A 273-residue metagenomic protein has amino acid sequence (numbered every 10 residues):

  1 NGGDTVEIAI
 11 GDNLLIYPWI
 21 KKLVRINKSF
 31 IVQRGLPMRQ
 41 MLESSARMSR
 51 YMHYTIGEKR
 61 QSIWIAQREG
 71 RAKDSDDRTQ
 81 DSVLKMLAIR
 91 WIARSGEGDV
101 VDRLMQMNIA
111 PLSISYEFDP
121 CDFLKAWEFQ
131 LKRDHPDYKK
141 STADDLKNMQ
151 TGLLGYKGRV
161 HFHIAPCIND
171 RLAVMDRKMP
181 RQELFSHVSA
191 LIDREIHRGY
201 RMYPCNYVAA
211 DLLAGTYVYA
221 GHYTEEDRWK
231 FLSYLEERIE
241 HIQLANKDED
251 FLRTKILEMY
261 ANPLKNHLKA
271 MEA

Functional and structural regions predicted by a protein language model:
N1-E7, G11-K21, A46-I63, G70-A273: Membrane-interfacial terminal anchoring regions of lipid-handling membrane enzymes
N27: Acidic/polar active-site rim loop that often engages polyanionic ligands
F30-L36: Short acidic-hydrophobic, aromatic-tinged amphipathic segments that line or gate anion-handling sites
R39-S44: Short, flexible loop segments at the rims of nucleotide/cofactor-binding pockets, characterized by
